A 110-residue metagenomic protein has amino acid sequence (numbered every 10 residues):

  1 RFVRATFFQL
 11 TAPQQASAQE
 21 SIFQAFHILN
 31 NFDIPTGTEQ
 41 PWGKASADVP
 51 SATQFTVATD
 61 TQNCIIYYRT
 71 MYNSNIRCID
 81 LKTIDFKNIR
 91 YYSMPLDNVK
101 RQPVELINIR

Functional and structural regions predicted by a protein language model:
R1-R110: C-terminus-biased signal that marks the final domain/tail of proteins
